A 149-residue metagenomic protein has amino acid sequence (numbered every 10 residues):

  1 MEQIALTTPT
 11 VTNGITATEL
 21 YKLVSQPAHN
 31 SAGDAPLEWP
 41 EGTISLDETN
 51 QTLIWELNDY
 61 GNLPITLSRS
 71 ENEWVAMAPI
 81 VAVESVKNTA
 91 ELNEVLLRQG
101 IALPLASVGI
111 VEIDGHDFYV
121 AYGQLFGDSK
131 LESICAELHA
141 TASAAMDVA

Functional and structural regions predicted by a protein language model:
M1-I65, L103-L105, V111-I113: Charge-rich, low-complexity N-terminal segments
N13, A17-Y21, S85, T89 (+1 more regions): Generic alpha-helical secondary structure
E19, L23, E91, V95 (+1 more regions): Long, highly charged amphipathic alpha-helices
N50-I54, E71-V75, D114-V120: A generic structural signal for beta-strand entry/edge sites
E56-G61, A78-E84, Y122-F126: Secondary-structure transition/turn motif
G61-V75: His/Glu-based metal-binding/catalytic segments typifying zinc-dependent metallopeptidases
W74-D117: Short, internal acidic amphipathic alpha-helical interface segments that mediate docking to partner proteins
P104-H139, S143-A149: Well-ordered alpha/beta subsegment
